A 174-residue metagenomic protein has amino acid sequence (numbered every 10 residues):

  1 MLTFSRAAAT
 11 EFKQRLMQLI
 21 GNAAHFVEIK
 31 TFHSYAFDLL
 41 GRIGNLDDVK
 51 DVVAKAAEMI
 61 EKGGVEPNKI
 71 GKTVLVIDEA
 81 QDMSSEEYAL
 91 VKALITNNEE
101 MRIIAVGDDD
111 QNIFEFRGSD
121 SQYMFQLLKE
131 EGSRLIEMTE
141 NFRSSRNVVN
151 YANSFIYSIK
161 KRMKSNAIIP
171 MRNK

Functional and structural regions predicted by a protein language model:
M1-N45: P-loop NTPase Walker
L2, R6, Q81, M138: Short, charged/polar micro-motifs that form catalytic or ligand-binding hotspots
L19-F26, R42-D51, I70, S133-I136 (+1 more regions): Short, polar/flexible loop-turn hinges at active-site or ligand-entry regions and domain interfaces
E28, F32-Q122, E140: Conserved helicase NTPase motor core
L90-K174: Conserved RecA-like helicase ATPase core segment that couples NTP binding/hydrolysis to strand translocation
